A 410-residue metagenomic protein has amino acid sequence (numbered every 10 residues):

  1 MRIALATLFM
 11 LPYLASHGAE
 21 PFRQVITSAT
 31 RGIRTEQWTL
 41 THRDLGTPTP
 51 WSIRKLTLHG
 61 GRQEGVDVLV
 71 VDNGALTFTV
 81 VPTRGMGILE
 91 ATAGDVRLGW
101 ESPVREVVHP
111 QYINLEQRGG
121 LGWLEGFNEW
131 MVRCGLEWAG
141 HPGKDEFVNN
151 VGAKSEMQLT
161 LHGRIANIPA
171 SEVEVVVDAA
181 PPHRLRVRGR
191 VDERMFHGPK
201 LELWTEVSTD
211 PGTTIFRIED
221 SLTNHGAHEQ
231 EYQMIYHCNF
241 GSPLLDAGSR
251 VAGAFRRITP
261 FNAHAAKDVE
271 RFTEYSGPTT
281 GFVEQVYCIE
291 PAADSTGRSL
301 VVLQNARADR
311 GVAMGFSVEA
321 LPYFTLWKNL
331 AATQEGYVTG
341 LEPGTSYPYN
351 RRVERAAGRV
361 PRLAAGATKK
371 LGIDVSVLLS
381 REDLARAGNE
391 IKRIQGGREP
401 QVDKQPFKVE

Functional and structural regions predicted by a protein language model:
M1-T7: Sec-dependent signal peptide recognition, specifically the positively charged N-region followed immediately by
L8-H17: Hydrophobic h-region of N-terminal signal peptides that target proteins for export in Gram-negative bacteria
A19-R217, E229, F240-T280, A292-E410: Surface-exposed acidic/polar loop and edge beta-strand patches at domain peripheries
A227-Q233: Short conserved catalytic/interaction loops centered on acidic-Pro-aromatic/His motifs
M234-N239: Surface-exposed beta-strand/loop patches in extracellular or lumenal glycoproteins
